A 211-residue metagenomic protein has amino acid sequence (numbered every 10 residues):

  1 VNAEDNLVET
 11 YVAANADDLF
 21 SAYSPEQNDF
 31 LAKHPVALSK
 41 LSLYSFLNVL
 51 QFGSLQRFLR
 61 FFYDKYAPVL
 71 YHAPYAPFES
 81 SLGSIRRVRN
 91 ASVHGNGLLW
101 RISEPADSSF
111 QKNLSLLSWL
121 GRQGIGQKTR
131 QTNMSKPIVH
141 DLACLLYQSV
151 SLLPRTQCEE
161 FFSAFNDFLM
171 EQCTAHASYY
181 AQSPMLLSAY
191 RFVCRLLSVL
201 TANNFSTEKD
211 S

Functional and structural regions predicted by a protein language model:
V1-P77, L99-W100, Q148-Q157: Short, contiguous, well-structured surface segments enriched in hydrophobic/aromatic residues
S54-V88, H94-S211: Polyanionic, low-complexity intrinsically disordered segments
